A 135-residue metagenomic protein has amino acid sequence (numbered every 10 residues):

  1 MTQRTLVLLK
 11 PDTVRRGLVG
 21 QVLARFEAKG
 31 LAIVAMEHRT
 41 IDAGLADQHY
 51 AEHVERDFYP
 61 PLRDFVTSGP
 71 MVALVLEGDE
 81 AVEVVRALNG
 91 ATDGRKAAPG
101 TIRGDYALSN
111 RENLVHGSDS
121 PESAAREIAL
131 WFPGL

Functional and structural regions predicted by a protein language model:
M1-L135: Non-catalytic terminal and connector segments of soluble metabolic enzymes
